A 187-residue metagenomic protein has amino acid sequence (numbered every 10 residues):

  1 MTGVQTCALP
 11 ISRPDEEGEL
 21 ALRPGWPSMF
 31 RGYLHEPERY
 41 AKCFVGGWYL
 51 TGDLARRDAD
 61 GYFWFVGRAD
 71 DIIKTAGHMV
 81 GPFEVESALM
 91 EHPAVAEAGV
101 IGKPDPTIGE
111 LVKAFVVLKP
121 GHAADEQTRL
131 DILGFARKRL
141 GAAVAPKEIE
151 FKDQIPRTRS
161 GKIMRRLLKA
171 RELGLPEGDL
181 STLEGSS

Functional and structural regions predicted by a protein language model:
M1-L9: Short, small-residue-biased leader/transition segments that mark boundaries at the very start of proteins
L9, T51, T75, T158-S160: Ser/Thr-glycine-rich phosphate-binding loops at phosphate-binding pockets of nucleotides, nucleotide cofactors
P14-M29, W48, L54-A55: AMP-binding/adenylate-forming core of the ANL superfamily
D15, D58, P106, R157-T158: Short, acidic, Ser/Thr-enriched surface-loop or helix-capping motifs
G18, G46, T51-G52, A96 (+1 more regions): Short loop/turn microsegments at loop-to-beta-strand junctions
W26, R31-G32, R39-K42, L54-V144 (+4 more regions): AMP-binding/adenylate-forming catalytic core of the ANL superfamily
I149-R159: Short proline/glycine- and acidic-rich turn/helix-capping motifs at secondary-structure junctions
